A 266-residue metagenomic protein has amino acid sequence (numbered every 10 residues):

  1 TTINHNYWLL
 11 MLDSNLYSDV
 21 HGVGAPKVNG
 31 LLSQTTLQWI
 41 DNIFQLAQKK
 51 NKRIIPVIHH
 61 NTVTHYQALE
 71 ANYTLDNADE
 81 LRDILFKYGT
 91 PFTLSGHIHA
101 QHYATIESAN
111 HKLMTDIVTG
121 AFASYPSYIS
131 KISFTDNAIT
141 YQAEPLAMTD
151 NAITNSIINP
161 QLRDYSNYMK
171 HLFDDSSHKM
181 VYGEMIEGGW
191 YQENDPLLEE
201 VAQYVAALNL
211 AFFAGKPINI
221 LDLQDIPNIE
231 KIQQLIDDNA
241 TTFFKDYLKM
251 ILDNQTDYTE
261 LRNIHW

Functional and structural regions predicted by a protein language model:
T1, Y103-S124, I129-D136, A143-P145: Active-site-adjacent helix-turn-beta-strand microarchitecture at beta-sheet edges that either contains or buttresses
N6-L16, V20, V57, T115-G120 (+1 more regions): Active-site-proximal beta-strand elements of phosphoester/diester hydrolases
W8-M11, V23-T115: His/acidic metal-ligating clusters that form di-metal
N15-S18, H60-T64, I98-H102, A121-S124 (+1 more regions): Solvent-exposed loop/turn segments at secondary-structure junctions within structured extracellular/periplasmic domains
S18-L32, D150-D164: Acidic/histidine-rich helix-loop elements that form or flank divalent-metal/phosphate-binding sites at the catalytic
V20-G22, Y66, P126, Q142 (+1 more regions): Short acidic, gly/pro-rich beta-turn/loop elements at beta-sheet edges and active-site/ligand-binding grooves
T93, T140-Q142: Acidic/polar loop patches that form or flank catalytic/metal-binding clefts of enzymes that bind anionic ligands
I153-W266: Non-catalytic terminal accessory segments
